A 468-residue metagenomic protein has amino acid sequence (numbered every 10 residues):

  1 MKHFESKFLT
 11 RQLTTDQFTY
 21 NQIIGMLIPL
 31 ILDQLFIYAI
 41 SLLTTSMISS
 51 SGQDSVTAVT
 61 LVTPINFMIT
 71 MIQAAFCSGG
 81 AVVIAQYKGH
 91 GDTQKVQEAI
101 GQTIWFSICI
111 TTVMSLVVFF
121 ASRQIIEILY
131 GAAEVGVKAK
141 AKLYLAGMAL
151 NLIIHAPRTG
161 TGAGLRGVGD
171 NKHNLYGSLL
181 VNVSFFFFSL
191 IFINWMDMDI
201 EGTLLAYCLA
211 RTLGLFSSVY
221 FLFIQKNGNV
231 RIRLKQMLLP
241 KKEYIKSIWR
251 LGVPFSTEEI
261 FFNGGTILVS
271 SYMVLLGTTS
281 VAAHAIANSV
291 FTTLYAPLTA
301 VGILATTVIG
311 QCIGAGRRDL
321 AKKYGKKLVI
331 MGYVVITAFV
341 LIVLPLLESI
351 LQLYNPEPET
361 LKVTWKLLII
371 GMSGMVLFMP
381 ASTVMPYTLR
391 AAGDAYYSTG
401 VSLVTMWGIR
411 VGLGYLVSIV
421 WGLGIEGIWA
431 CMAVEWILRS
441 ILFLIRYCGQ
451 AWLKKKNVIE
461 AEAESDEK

Functional and structural regions predicted by a protein language model:
M1-L30, I84-N151, I193-V253, I309-M375 (+1 more regions): Short alpha-helical transmembrane segments in multi-pass integral membrane proteins
T14-S46, S50-S51, F67-G79, T111-S115 (+4 more regions): N-terminal transmembrane alpha-helices
G25-T44, G147, V181, A210-G214 (+3 more regions): Transmembrane helical elements of multi-pass membrane transporters/channels
L30, Q34, T45-S46, T63 (+15 more regions): Transmembrane alpha-helix boundary and packing residues in multipass membrane permease domains and related
Y38-T57, I126-V135, I191-M198, I260-T293 (+3 more regions): Helix-terminus/linker motif at the lipid-water interface of multi-pass membrane proteins
T45, V56-L116, H155-N174, S270 (+2 more regions): Small-residue-rich hydrophobic transmembrane alpha-helices
Q53-P64, A141, L145, L204 (+3 more regions): Small-residue hotspots at the loop-to-helix junctions and early N-terminal turns of transmembrane alpha-helices
C77, G147-R166, N174-F185, T203-V219 (+5 more regions): Short runs within selected transmembrane alpha-helices of multi-pass transporters and secretion channels
